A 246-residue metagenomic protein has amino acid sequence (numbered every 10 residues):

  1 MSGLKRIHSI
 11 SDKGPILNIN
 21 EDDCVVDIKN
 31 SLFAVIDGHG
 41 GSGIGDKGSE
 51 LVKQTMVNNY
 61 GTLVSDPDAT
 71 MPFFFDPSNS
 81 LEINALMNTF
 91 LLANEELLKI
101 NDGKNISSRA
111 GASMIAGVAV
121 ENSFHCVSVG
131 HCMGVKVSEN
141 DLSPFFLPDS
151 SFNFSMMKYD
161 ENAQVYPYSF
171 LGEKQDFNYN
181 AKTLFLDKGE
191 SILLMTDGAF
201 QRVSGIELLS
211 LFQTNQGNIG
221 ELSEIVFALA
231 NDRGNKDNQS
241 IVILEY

Functional and structural regions predicted by a protein language model:
M1-Y246: PP2C/PPM-type serine/threonine phosphatase catalytic domain
